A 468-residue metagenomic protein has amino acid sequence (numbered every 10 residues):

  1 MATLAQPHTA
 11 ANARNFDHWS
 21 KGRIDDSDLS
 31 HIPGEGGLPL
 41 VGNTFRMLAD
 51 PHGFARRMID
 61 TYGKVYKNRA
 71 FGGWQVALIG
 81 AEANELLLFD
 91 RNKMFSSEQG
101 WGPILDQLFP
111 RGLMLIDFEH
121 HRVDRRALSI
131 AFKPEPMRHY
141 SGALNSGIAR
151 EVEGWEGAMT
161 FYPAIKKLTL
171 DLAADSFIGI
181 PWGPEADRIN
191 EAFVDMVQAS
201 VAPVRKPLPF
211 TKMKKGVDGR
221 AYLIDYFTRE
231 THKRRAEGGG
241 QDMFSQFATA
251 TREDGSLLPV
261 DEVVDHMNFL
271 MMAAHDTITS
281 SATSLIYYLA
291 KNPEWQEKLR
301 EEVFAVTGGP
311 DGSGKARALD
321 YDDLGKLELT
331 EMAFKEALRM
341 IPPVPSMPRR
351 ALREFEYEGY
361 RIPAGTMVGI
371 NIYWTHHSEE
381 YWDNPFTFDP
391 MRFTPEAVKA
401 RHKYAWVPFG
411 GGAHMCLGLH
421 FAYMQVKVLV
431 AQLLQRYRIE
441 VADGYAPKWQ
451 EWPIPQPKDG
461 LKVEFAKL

Functional and structural regions predicted by a protein language model:
A2-L4, T9, H18, S30-D60 (+7 more regions): Cytochrome P450 catalytic-domain helical core, especially the substrate-recognition surface and oxygen-activation
S20-L29, D254-M271, E396-G410: Short, hydrophobic/aliphatic alpha-helical segments
S30-L40, N145, E191, A221 (+7 more regions): Cytochrome P450 I-helix active-site segment
G80, A274, G365: Short, conserved phosphate/pyrophosphate- and ester-handling motifs at nucleotide-, phospho-/glycolipid
P181-W182, V201, T231-D242, E294 (+3 more regions): Proline-centered turn/helix-capping motifs that create local helix->coil transitions or kinks
M272-D276, K403-G444: Cytochrome P450 heme-iron axial ligand motif
T277-E302, H420-Q435: Cytochrome P450 catalytic-core helices
I370-A397: Conserved cytochrome P450 K-helix/beta-meander segment immediately N-terminal to the heme-binding cysteine loop
